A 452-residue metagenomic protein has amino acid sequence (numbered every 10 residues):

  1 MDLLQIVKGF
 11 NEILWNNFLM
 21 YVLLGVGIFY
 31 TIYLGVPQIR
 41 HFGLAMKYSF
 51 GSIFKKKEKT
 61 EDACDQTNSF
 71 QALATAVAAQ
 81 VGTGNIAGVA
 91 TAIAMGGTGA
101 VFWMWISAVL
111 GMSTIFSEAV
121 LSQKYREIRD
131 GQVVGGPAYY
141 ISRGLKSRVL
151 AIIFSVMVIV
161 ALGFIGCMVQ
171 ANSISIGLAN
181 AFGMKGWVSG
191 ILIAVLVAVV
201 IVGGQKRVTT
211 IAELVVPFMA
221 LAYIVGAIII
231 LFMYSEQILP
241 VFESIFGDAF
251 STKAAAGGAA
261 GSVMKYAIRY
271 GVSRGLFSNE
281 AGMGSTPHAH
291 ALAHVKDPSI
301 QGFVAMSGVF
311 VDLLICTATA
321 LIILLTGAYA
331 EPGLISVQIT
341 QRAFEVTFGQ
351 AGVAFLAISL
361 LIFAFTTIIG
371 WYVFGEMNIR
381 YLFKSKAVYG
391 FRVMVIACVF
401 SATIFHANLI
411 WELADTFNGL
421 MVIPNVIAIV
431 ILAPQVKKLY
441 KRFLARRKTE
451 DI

Functional and structural regions predicted by a protein language model:
M1-A78, T83, A94-G99, G111 (+2 more regions): N-terminal alpha-helical transmembrane segments of multi-pass membrane transport and channel/translocase proteins
D2-L3, L19, L34-Q38, G84-V89 (+7 more regions): Transmembrane helix-loop junctions in multi-pass membrane proteins
V22-V26, Y33-K47, N172-L178, K185-I193 (+3 more regions): Membrane-interface loop-to-helix entry segments
Y30-T31, S107-G131, P137-N172, I176-I201 (+2 more regions): Helix-loop-helix module between adjacent transmembrane segments
P37-T67, T91-V101, I115-L145, Y329-T347 (+3 more regions): Flexible loop linkers connecting adjacent transmembrane helices in multi-pass alpha-helical membrane transporters
K57-I93, L121-K124, R129-A138, S142 (+2 more regions): Alpha-helical membrane segments and immediately flanking helix-loop junctions that form or couple to the substrate/ion
L110-E118, I191-Q205, V216-E236, R269 (+3 more regions): Selective recognition of specific alpha-helical transmembrane segments in multi-pass small-molecule
F116-K124, D130, I228-S244, T252 (+3 more regions): Extracellular/periplasmic helix-exit of transmembrane alpha-helices
